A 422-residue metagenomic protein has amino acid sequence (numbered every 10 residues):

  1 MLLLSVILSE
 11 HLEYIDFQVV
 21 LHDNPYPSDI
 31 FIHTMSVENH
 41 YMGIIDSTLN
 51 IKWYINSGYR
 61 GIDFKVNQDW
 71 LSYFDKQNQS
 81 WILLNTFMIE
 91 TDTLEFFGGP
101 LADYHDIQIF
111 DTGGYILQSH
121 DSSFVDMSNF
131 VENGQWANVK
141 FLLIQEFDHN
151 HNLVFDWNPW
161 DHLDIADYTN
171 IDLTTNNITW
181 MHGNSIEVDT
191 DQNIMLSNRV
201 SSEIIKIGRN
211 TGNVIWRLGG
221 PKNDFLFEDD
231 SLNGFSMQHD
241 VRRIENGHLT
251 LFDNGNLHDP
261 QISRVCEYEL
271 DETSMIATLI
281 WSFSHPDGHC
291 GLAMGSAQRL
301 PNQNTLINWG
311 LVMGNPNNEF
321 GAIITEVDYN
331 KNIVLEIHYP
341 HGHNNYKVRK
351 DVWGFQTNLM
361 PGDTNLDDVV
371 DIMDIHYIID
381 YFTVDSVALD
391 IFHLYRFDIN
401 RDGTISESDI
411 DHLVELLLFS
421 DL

Functional and structural regions predicted by a protein language model:
M1-S9: Sec-dependent N-terminal signal peptides
E10-L359: Histidine-/acidic-rich catalytic cores in large beta-rich domains
T357-L422: Cellulosome-associated attachment modules in secreted, modular CAZymes
